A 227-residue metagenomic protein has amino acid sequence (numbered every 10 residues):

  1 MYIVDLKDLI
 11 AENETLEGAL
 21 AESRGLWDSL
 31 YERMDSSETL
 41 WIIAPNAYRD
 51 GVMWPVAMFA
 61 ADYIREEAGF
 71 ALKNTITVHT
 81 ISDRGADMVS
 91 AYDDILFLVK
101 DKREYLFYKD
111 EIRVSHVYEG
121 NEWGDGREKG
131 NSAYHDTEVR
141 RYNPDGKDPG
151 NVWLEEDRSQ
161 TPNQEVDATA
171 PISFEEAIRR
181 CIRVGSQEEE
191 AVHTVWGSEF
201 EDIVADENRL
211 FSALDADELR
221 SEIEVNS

Functional and structural regions predicted by a protein language model:
M1-S227: Core catalytic lobe of class I
